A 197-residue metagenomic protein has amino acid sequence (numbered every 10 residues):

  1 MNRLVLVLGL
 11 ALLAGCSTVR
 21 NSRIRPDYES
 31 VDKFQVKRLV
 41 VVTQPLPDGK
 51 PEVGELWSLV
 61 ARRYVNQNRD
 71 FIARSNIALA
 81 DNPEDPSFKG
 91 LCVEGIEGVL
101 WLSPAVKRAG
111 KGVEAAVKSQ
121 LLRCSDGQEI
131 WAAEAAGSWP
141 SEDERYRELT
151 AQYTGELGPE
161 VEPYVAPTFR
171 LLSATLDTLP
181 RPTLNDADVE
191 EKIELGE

Functional and structural regions predicted by a protein language model:
M1-S17: Sec-dependent bacterial lipoprotein signal peptides
L10, K33, V93-I96: Alpha-helix termination/capping residues and helix-transition junctions
C16-K37, S125-E197: C-terminal/domain-edge helix-coil "capping" segments
R38-W101, L179: N-terminal segment of the mature soluble domain
K50-S58, V93, G110-A115, L157 (+2 more regions): Solvent-exposed, acidic/flexible segments
S58-R63, S119-L122, S138, A151-Q152: Short, low-complexity, polar/charged sequence segments that are solvent-exposed and flexible
E84-R145: Surface-exposed short loop/turn segments
